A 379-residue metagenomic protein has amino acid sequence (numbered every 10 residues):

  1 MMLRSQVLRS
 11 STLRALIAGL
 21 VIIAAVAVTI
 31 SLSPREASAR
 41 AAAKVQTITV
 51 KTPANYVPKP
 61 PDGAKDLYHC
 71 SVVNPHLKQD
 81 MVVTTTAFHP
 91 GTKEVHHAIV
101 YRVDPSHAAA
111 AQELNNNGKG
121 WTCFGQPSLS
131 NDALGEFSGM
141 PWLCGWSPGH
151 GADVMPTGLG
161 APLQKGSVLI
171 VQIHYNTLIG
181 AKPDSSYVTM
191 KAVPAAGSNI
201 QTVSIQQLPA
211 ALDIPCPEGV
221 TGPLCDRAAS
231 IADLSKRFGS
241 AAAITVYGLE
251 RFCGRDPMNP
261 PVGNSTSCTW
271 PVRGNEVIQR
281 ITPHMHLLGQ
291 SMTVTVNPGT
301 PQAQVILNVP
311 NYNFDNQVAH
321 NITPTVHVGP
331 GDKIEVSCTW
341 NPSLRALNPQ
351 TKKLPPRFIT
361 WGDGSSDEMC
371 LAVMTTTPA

Functional and structural regions predicted by a protein language model:
M1-S10: N-terminal secretory signal peptides that target proteins for export/translocation
R4-S5, T29, I231, L249: Intrinsically disordered, low-complexity regions
R9-V26: Sec-dependent N-terminal signal peptides
V26-K44: C-terminal region of N-terminal signal peptides and the immediate post-cleavage residues of exported proteins
R40-V277, T282-A379: Beta-strand-centric surfaces of beta-sandwich/beta-rich domains
